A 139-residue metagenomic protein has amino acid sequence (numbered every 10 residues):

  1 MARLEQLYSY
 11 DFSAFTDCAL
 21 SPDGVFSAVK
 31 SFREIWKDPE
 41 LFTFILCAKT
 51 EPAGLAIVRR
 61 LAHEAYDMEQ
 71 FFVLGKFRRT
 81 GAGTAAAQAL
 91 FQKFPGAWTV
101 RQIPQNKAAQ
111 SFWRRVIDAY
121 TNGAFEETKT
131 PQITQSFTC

Functional and structural regions predicted by a protein language model:
M1: Hydrophobic pocket/interface hotspot
Q6-F32: Conserved GNAT-fold acetyl-CoA-binding loop/helix
K30-I45: A short helix-loop-beta-strand connector motif used in the catalytic cores of GNAT acetyltransferases and, in some
T43-I45, E51-R60, D67, F72: Conserved beta-strand in the GNAT
C47, F71-R79, I103-P104: A short, internal acetyl-CoA/4′-phosphopantetheine-binding micro-motif in the GNAT/acyltransferase core
V73, R79-K93: Conserved acetyl-CoA-binding loop-helix of GNAT-fold acetyltransferases
F91-R101: Short glycine-rich, basic-tinged beta-strand/loop micro-motifs
T99-R114, D118, E126-T130, F137-T138: Conserved beta-strand-loop-alpha-helix junction that forms the acyl-donor binding cleft
